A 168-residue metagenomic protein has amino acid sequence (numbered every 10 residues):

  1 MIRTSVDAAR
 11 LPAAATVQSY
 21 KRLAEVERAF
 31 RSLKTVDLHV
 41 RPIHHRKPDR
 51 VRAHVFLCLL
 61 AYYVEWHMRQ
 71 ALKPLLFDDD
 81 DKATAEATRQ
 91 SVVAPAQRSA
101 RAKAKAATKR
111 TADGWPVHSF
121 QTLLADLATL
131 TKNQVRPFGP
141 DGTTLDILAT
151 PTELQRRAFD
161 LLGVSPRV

Functional and structural regions predicted by a protein language model:
M1-V168: Anion-binding and metal-coordination hotspots
